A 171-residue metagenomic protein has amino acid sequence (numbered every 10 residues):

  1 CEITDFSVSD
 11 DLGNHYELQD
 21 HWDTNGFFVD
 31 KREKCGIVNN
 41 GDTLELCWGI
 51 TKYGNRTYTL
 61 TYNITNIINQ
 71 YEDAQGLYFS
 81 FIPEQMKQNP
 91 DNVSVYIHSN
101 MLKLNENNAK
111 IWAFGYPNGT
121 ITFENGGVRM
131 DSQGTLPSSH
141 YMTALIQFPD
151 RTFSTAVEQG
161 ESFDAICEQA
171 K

Functional and structural regions predicted by a protein language model:
C1-K171: Lumenal/extracellular ectodomains and adaptor appendage modules of the eukaryotic vesicle/secretory system
